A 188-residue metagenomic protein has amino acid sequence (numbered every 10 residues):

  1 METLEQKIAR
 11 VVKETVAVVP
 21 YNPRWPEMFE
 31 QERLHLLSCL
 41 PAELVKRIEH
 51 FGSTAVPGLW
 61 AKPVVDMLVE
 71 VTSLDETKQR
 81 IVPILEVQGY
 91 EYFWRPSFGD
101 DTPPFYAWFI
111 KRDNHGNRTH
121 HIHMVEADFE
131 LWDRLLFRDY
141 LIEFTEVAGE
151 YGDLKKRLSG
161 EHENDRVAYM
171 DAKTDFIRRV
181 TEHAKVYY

Functional and structural regions predicted by a protein language model:
M1-E49, R178: Helical scaffold of the NTase/Pol beta-like nucleotidyltransferase catalytic core
I8-K13, L59-K62, N114: Short, flexible turn/loop "capping" segments at secondary-structure junctions
V19-L36, V71-W108: Metal-dependent nucleotidyltransferase catalytic core
H35-D75: Active-site nucleotide-donor binding segment shared across nucleotidyl transfer reactions
E43-K46, W60-V64, R80, L85 (+2 more regions): Short connector loops at helix/strand junctions that flank enzyme active sites, especially segments positioning acidic
F93, S97-T119, R178-R179, Y187-Y188: Expand to "…catalyze enediolate/carbanion chemistry for C-C bond making/breaking, isomerization, decarboxylation
F105-L136, T145: Catalytic cores of processing enzymes, dominated by hydrolases/peptidases, characterized by acidic/His-rich
E126-Y188: Catalytic cores of NTP-dependent nucleotidyl/adenyl transfer enzymes across multiple folds
